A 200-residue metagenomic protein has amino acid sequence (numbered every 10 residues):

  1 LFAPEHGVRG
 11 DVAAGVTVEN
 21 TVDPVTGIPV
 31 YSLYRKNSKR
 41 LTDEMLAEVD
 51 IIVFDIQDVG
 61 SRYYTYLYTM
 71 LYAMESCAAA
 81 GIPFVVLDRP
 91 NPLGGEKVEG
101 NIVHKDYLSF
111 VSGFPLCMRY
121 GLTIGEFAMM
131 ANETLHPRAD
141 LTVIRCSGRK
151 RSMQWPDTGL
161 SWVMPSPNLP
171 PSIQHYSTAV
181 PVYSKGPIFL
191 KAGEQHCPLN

Functional and structural regions predicted by a protein language model:
L1-E5, L87: Short internal beta-strands
G10-A14, V85-Y107: Glycine-rich, charge-decorated loop segments at or immediately adjacent to ligand/cofactor-binding or catalytic sites
V18-E48, S61: Glycine-rich oxoanion-binding loops at beta->alpha junctions
D50-I51, D88: Structural motif
D58-M70: Glycine/threonine-rich flexible loop motifs
A79-P83: A short helix->loop->beta-strand "cap" motif at the edges of active sites that frequently abuts
Y107-A179: Conserved anion/nucleotide-ligand pocket segment
P171-N200: Internal helical hairpin/lid segments
